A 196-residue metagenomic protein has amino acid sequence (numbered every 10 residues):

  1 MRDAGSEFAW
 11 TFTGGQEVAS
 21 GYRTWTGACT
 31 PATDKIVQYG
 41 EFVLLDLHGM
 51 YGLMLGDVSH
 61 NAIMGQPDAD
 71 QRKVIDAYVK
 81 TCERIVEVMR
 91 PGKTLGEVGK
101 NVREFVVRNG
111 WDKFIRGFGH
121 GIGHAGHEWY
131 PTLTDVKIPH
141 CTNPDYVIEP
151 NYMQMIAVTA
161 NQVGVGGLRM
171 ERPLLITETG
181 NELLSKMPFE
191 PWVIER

Functional and structural regions predicted by a protein language model:
M1-R196: Active-site neighborhoods and metal-handling regions in enzymes and metal-associated proteins
